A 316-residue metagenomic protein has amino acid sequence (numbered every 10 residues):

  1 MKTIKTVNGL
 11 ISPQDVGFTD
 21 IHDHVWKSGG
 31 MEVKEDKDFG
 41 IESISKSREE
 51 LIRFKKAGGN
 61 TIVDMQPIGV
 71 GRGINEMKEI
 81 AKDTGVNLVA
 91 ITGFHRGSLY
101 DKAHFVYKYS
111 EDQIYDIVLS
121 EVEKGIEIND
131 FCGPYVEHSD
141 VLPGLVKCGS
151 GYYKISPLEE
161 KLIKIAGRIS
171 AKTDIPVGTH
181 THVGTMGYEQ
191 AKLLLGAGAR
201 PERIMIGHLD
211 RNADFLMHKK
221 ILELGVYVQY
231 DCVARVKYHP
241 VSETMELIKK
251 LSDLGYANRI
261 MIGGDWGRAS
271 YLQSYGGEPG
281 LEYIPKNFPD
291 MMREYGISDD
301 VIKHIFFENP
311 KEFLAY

Functional and structural regions predicted by a protein language model:
K2-G9, Y283-Y316: Mid-to-C-terminal alpha-helical segments outside catalytic/metal-binding sites
V16-I21, W26, K34-N87, D112-V141: Alpha-helical scaffold segments that flank or form the walls of functional sites
H22, I62, F94, S170 (+4 more regions): Divalent metal-coordination and catalytic microenvironments
H24-W26, P67-I68, G93-G97, G151 (+4 more regions): Active-site beta-loop-alpha junctions enriched in small/polar residues
G29-V33, I74, Y100, G187-L193 (+3 more regions): Histidine/acidic-residue-rich catalytic or RNA/ligand-binding cores of hydrolases and nuclease-related proteins
E79-K82, N87-V89, G93-K172, Y227 (+1 more regions): Active-site gating/metal-coordination segments in enzymes
G167, A171-D253, I260: Catalytic pocket-lining loop regions of alpha/beta-barrel enzymes, especially the amidohydrolase/enolase/GH5 lineages
V177-G178, D231-C232, Y256-E278: Short acidic/histidine-rich active-site segments
